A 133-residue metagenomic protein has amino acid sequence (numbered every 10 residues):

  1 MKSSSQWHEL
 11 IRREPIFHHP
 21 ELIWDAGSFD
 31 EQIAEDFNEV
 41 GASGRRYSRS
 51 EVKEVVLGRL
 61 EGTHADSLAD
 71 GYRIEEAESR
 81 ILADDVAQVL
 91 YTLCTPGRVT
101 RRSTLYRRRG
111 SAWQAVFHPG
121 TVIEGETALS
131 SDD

Functional and structural regions predicted by a protein language model:
M1-E35, E126-D133: Short, low-complexity N-terminal intrinsically disordered segments enriched in polar/charged residues
S3, S79-D85, R107-A112: A short, structured loop/turn motif at beta-sheet edges
W7, A26-D85: A solvent-exposed, acidic/Ser-Thr-rich amphipathic alpha-helical stretch
F17, I74-R80, Y91-C94, R101-R108: Hydrophobic/aromatic beta-strand elements that line small-molecule binding cavities or substrate pockets in beta-rich
I33, L93-T95, P119: Short beta-strand segments enriched in hydrophobic/aromatic residues within well-folded beta-rich domains
V99-S130: Short beta-strand edge/turn micro-motifs at domain boundaries
